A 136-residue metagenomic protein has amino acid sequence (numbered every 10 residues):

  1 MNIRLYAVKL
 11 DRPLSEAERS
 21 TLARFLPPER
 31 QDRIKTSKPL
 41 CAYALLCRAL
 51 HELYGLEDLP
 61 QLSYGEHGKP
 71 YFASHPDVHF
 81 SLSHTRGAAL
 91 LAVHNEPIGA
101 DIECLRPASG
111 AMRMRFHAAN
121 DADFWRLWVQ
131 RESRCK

Functional and structural regions predicted by a protein language model:
M1-K136: Core catalytic alpha/beta fold that binds nucleotide/phospho-ligands
